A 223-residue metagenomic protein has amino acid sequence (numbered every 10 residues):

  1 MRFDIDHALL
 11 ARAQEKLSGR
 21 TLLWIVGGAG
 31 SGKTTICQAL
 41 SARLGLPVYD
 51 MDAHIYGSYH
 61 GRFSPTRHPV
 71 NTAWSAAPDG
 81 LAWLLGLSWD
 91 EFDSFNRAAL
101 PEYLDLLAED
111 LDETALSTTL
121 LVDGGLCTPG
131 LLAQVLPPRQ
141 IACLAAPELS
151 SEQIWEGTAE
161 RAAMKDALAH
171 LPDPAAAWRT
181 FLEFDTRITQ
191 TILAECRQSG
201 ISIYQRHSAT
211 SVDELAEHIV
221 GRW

Functional and structural regions predicted by a protein language model:
M1-Q14: N-terminal pre-Walker A segment at the start of P-loop NTPase domains
L10-A11, T186-W223: NTP-dependent small-molecule kinase module
I25: Hydrophobic anchor at the beta1->P-loop junction of P-loop NTPases
G28: P-loop (Walker A) phosphate-binding loop of NTP-binding proteins
K33: Conserved lysine of the Walker
L46-R62: Short beta-strand-centered segment that lines the nucleotide-binding/catalytic pocket of NTP-utilizing
S58-T119, L126: ATP-dependent small-molecule kinase phosphotransfer cores that center on conserved nucleotide phosphate-binding segments
L136-H170: Conserved phosphate-donor/acceptor-positioning beta-strand/loop module used by diverse small-molecule
